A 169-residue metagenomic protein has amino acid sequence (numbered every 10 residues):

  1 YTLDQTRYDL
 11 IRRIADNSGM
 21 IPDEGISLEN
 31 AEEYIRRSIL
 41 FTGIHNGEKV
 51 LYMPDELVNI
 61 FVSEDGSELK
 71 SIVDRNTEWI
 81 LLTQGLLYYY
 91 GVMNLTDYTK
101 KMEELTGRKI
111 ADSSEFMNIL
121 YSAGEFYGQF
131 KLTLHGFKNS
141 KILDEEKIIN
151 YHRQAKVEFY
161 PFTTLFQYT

Functional and structural regions predicted by a protein language model:
Y1-R7, D55-L81: Phosphate/pyrophosphate-recognition segments in soluble nucleotide-handling domains
T2-L28, I80-E103: Short amphipathic alpha-helical interface segments
D4-Q5, P54, N94, K109-D112: Helix N-cap and loop-to-helix transition residues
L10, S122-Q129: Low-complexity, interaction-prone regions
M20, L40, V92-M93, F126-Q129: Intrinsically disordered or highly flexible coil/loop and linker segments, enriched in small and charged/polar residues
I21-N46, R108-Y121: Short amphipathic alpha-helical interaction segments
F41-L69, L120, Q129-R153: Accessory beta->alpha helical hairpin/"wing" motif in late/C-terminal subdomains of nucleic-acid enzymes
I72-L86, K101-I119, G136-T169: Phospho-regulated, low-complexity intrinsically disordered regions of nuclear gene-regulatory and chromatin-associated
